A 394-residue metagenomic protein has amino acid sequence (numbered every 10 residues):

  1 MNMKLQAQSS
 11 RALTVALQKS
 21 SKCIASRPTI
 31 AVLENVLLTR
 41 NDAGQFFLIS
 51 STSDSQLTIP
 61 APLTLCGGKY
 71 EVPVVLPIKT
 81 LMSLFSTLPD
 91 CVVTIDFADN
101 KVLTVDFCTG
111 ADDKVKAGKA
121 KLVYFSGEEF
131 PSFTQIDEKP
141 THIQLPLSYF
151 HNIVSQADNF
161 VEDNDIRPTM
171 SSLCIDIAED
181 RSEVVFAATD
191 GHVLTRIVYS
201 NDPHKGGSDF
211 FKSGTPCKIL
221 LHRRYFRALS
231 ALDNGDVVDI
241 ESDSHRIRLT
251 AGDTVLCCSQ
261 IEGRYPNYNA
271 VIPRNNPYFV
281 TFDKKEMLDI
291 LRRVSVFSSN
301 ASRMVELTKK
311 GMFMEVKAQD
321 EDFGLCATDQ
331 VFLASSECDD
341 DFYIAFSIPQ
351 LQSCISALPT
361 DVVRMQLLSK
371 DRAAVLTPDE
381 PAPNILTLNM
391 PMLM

Functional and structural regions predicted by a protein language model:
M1-M394: Structural preference for solvent-exposed beta-strand-turn elements and adjacent flexible terminal/loop segments within
